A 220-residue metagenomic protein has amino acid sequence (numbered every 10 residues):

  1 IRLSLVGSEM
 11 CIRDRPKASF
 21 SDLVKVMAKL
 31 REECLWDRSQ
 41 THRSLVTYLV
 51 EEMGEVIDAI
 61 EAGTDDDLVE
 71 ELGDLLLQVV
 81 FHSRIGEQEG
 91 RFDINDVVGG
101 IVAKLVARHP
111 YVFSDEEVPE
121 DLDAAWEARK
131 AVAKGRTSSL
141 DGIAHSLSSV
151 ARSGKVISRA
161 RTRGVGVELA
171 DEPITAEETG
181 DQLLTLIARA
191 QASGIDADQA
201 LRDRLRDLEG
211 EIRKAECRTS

Functional and structural regions predicted by a protein language model:
I1-I12: Single conserved hydrophobic/aromatic residue that forms the stacking wall/gate of nucleotide- or nucleobase-binding
R15, T41, L45, I60 (+3 more regions): Non-transmembrane, amphipathic alpha-helical segments
K17-V24, Q40-E51, A144-A151, E177-G180: Alpha-helix N-cap/helix-start motif at coil-to-helix transitions, marked by capping-box chemistry
V26-G63, G166-E168: Active-site flanking loop/helix segments enriched in acidic
L49-I57, D65-E87, N95-V102, A170-L208: An amphipathic alpha-helical micro-motif enriched in hydrophobic residues with embedded/adjacent acidic residues
R84-G154: Charged mid-protein connector segments
R152-E177: A mid-sequence, solvent-exposed acidic-amphipathic segment
